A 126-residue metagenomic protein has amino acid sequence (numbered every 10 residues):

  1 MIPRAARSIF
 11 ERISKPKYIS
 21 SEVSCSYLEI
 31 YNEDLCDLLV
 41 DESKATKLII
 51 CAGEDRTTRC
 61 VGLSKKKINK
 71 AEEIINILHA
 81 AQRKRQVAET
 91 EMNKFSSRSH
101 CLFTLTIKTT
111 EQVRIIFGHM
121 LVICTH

Functional and structural regions predicted by a protein language model:
M1-H126: Microtubule-binding structural modules
